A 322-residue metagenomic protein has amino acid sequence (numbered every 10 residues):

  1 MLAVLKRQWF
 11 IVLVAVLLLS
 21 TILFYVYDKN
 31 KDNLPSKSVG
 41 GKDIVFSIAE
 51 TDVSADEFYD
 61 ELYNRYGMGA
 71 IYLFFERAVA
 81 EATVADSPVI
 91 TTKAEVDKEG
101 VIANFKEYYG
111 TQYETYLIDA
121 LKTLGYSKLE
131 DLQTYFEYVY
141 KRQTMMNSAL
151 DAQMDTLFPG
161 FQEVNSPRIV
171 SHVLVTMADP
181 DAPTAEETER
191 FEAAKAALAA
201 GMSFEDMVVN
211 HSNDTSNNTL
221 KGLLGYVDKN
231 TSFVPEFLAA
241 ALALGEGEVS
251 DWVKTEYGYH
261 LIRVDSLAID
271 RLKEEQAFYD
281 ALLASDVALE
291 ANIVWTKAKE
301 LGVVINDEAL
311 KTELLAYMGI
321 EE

Functional and structural regions predicted by a protein language model:
M1-A70, E300, V304-E322: Short, low-structural-confidence N-terminal segments
D32, E205-D228, D270-E322: A C-terminal, polar beta->alpha supersecondary segment
D43-I48, V249-T255: Short acidic-hydrophobic surface loop/beta-edge motif
V53-V101: Extracytoplasmic/periplasmic/luminal assembly and interaction segments in envelope/secretory/respiratory proteins
A55-F74, D131-N147, D151, T156-A199 (+2 more regions): Well-structured core secondary-structure elements of compact alpha/beta domains
R77, S87-I118, G125, Y135-F136: Acidic helix-start/capping segments at beta-turn-to-alpha-helix junctions
V89-A94, S203-N210, S250-V253: Surface-exposed patches in mature extracellular/periplasmic domains of secreted proteins
